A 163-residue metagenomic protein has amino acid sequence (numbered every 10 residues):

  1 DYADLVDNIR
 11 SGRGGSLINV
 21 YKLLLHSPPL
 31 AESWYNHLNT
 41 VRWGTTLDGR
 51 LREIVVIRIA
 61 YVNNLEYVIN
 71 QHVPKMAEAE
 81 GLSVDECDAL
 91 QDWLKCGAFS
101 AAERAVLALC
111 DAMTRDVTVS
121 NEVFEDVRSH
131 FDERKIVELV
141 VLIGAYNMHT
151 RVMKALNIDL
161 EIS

Functional and structural regions predicted by a protein language model:
D1-G49, V73-P74, E78, G97: Mobile cap/lid helix-loop segments that border enzyme active or cofactor-binding sites and regulate substrate access
D1-L5, G12, S129-H130, V152 (+1 more regions): Secretory/periplasmic and organellar redox-cofactor proteins
L17-L23, G49-N63, V137-V140: Alpha-helical scaffold segments that form or flank carboxylate-/histidine-based iron centers
L51-V84: Conserved alpha-helical segments that form or flank metal/cofactor-binding pockets of metalloenzymes
M76-D85, L90, M153-S163: C-terminal end-helix/capping segment
S83-A105: A contiguous pocket-lining binding segment that forms or flanks enzyme active sites
A98-V140: Acidic/histidine-rich alpha-helical segments that form the ligand environment of transition-metal centers
V123, E133-L160: Preference for long, well-ordered alpha-helical segments
